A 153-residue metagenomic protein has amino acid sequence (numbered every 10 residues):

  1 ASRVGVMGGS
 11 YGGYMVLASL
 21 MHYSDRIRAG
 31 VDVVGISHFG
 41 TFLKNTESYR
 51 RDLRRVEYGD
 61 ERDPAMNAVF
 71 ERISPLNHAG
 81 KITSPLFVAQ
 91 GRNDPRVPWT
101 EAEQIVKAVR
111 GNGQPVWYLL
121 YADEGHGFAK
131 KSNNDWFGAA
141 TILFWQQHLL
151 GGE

Functional and structural regions predicted by a protein language model:
A1-E153: Active-site-proximal cap/loop segments of hydrolase catalytic domains
